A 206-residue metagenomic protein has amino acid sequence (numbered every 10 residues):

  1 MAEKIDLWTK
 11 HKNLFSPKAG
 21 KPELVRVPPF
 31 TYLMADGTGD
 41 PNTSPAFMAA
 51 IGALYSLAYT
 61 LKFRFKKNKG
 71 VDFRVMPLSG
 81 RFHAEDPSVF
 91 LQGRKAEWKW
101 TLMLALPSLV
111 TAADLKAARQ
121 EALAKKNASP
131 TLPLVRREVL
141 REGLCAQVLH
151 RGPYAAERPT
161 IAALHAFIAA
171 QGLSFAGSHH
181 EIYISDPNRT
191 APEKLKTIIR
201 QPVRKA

Functional and structural regions predicted by a protein language model:
M1-A206: A solvent-exposed interaction/effector surface
